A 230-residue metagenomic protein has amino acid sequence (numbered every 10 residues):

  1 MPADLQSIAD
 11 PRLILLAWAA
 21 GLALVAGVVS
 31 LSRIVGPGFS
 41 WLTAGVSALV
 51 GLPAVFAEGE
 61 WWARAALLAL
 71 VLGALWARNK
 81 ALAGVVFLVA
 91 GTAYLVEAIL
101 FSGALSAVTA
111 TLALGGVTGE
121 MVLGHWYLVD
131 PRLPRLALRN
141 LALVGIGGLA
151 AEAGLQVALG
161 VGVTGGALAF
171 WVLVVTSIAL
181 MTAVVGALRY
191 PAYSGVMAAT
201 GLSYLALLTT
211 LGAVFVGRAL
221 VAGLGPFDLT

Functional and structural regions predicted by a protein language model:
P2, I8-I99, A107-W126, L143-L159 (+1 more regions): Hydrophobic cores of alpha-helical transmembrane segments in multi-pass integral membrane proteins
W126-L138: Cytosolic, membrane-interface loops and tails of multi-pass inner-membrane proteins
